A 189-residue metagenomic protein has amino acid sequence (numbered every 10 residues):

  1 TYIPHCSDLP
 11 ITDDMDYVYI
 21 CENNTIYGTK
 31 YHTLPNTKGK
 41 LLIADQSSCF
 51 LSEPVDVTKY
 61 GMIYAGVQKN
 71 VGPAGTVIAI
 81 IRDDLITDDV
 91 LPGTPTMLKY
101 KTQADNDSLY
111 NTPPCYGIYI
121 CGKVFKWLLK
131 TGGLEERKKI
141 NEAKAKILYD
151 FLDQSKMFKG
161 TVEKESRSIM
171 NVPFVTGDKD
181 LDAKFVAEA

Functional and structural regions predicted by a protein language model:
Y2-F50: Active-site phosphate-binding strand-loop segment of PLP-dependent enzymes
I3-H5, G28-T33, S52-T58, A74-V77 (+1 more regions): A short secondary-structure junction signal
L9-D13, L34-T37, P54-T58, K69-P73 (+1 more regions): Solvent-exposed alpha-helices and their adjacent loops that cap or buttress functional pockets in soluble metabolic
Y17-C21, I43, Y64, I78-I80 (+1 more regions): Structural motif
N23-Y27, S47-F50, V55, Q68-V71 (+1 more regions): Short acidic/polar capping segments at secondary-structure boundaries
M62, V67-Y149, E163: Active-site C-terminal subdomain of aminotransferase-like
G133, D150-V162, D182: PLP-dependent aminotransferase class I/II
K159-E188: Conserved PLP-binding catalytic core of the aspartate aminotransferase-like
